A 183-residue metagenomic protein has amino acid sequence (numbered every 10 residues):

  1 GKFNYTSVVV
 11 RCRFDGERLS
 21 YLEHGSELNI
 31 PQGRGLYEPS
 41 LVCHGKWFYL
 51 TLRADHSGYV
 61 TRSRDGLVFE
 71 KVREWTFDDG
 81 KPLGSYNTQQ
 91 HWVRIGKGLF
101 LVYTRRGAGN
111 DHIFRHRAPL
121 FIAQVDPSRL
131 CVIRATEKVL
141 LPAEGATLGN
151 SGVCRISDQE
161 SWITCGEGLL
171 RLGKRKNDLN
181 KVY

Functional and structural regions predicted by a protein language model:
G1-E38, V42-G84, G96-G98, T104-G145 (+2 more regions): Beta-rich carbohydrate-recognition and catalytic domains
V9-V10, Q90, L120, S151-V153: Hydrophobic/aromatic beta-strand elements that line small-molecule binding cavities or substrate pockets in beta-rich
Y37-S40, T88-H91, T147-G152: Beta-propeller and closely related beta-sheet repeat lectin domains
